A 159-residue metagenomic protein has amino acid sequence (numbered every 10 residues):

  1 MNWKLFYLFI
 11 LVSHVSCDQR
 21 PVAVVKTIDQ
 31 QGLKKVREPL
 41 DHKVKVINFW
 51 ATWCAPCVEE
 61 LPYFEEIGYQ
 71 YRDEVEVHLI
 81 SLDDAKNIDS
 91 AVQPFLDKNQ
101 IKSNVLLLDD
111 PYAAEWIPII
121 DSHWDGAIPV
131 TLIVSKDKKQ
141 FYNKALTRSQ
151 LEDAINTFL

Functional and structural regions predicted by a protein language model:
M1-V25, L159: Bacterial Sec-dependent N-terminal signal peptides
V24-V44: A short beta-strand-turn-helix
D41-K43, D73, I101-K102, G126: Active-site acidic short loop of glycosyltransferases
K43-K45, W50-W53, D84: Short pre-active-site segment immediately N-terminal to redox-active cysteine/selenocysteine motifs in thiol-based
F49-Y63: Conserved redox-active cysteine motifs that mediate thiol-disulfide chemistry, especially di-cysteine Cys-X(1-2)-Cys
L61-N99, A113-W116: Structural microenvironment flanking redox-active thiols in thiol-disulfide oxidoreductases
F95-I128, K136: Short, internal strand/loop/helix patches that form the active-site neighborhood or redox-interaction surface
I128-L159: Thiol-/selenol-based redox modules, centered on thioredoxin-like and closely related oxidoreductase domains
